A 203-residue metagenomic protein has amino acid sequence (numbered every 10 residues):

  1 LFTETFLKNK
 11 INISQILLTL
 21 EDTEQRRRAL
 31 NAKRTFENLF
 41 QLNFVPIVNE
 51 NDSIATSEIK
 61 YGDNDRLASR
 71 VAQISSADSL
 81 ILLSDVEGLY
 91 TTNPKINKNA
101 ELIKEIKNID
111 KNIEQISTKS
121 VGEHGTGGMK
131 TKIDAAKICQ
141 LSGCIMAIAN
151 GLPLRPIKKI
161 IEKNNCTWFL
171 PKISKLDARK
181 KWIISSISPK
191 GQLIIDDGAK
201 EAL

Functional and structural regions predicted by a protein language model:
L1-N12, I16-L203: C-terminal catalytic "cap/lid" subdomain
